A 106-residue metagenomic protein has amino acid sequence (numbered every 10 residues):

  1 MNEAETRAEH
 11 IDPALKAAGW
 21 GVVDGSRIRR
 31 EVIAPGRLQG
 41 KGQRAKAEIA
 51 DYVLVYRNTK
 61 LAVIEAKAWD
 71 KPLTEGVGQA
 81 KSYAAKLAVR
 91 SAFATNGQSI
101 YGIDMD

Functional and structural regions predicted by a protein language model:
M1-D106: Accessory nucleic-acid engagement/destabilization modules that flank
